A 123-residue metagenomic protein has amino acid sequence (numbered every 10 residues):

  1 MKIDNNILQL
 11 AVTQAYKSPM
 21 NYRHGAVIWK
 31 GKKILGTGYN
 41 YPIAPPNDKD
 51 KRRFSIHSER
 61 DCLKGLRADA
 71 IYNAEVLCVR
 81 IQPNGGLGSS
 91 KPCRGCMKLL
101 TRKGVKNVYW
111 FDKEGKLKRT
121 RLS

Functional and structural regions predicted by a protein language model:
M1-Y22: Short, basic/aromatic recognition patches
M20, H24, I71-Y72: Secondary-structure boundary/capping residues
R23-K32, G36, Y109: Short beta-strand scaffold segments in enzyme catalytic cores
G36-S123: Zn2+-dependent cytidine deaminase-like catalytic core
